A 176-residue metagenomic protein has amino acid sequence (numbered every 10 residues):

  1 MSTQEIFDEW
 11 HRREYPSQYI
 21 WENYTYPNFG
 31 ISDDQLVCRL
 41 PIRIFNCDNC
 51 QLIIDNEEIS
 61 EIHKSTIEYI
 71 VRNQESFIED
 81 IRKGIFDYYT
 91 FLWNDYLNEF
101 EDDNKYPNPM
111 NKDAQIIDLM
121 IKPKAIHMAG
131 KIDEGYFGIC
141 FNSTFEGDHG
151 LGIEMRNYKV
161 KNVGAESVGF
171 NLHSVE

Functional and structural regions predicted by a protein language model:
M1-I31, N108-E176: Acidic, proline/glycine-rich low-complexity IDRs
M1-Y106: Long, contiguous N-terminal structural blocks used for assembly/anchoring
